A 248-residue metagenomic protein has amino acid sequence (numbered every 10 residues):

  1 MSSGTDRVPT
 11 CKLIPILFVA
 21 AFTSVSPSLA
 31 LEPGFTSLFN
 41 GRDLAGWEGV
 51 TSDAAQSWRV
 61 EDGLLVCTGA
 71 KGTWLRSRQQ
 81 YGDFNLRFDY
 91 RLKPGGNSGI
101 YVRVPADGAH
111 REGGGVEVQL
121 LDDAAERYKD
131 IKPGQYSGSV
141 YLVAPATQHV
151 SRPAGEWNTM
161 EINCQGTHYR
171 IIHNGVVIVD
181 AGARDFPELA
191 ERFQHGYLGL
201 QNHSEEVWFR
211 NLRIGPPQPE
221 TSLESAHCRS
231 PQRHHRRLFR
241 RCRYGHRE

Functional and structural regions predicted by a protein language model:
M1-C11: N-terminal secretory signal peptides that target proteins for export/translocation
M1-S3, F18, R233: Short intrinsically disordered, low-complexity coil segments enriched in acidic
K12-V25: Bacterial N-terminal signal peptides
S28-E248: Carbohydrate-interacting regions of secretory-pathway proteins
